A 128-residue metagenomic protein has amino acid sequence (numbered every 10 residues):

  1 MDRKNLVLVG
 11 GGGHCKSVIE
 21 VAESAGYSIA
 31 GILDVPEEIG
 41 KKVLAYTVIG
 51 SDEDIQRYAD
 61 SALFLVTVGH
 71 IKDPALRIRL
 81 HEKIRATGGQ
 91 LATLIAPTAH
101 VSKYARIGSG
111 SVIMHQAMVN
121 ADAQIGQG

Functional and structural regions predicted by a protein language model:
M1-V43, V48-A59: Hydrophobic, well-ordered beta-alpha structural blocks that scaffold small-molecule cofactor pockets
G12-C15, K83-G89, H115-A123: A short, terminal or domain-edge coil/loop segment
G13, E37, I71-K72, M118: Short, glycine/serine-rich, charged loops/turns that create anion-binding and catalytic segments at active sites
G13-K16, K72-A75, R106: Short alpha-helical
E20, S28, Q56-R57, R79-E82 (+3 more regions): Replace "anionic and nucleotidyl ligands
I39-H100: Phosphate-bearing ligand-interacting subdomains that bind or position ATP/ADP/UDP/GDP/NAD(P) or nucleotide-linked
T93-Q127: Structural signal for interior beta-strand "rungs" in well-ordered beta-sheet cores of soluble enzyme domains
